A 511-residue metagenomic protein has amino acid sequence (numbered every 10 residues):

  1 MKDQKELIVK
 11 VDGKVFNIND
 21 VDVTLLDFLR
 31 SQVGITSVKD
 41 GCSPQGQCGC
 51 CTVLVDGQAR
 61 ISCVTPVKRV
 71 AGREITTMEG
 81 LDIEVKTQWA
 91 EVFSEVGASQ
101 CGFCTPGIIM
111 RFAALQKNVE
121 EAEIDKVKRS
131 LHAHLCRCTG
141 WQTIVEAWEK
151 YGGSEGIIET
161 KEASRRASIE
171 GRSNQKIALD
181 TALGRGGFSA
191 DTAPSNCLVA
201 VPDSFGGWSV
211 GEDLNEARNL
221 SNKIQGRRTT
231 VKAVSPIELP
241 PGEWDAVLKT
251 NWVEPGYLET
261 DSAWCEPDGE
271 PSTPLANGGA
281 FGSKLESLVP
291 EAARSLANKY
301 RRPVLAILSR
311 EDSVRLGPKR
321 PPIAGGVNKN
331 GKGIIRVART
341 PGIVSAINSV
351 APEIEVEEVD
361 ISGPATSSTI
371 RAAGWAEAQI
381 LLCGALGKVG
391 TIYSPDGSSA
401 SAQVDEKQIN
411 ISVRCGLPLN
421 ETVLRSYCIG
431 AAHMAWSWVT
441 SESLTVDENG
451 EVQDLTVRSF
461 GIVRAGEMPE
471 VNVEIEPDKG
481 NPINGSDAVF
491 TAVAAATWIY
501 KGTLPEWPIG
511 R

Functional and structural regions predicted by a protein language model:
M1-A163, Q225-T229: Signature of N-terminal electron-transfer/Fe-S-associated modules in redox systems
K2-D20, I35-S37, S43, S99-G102 (+1 more regions): Cofactor-binding beta-sheet edge motifs in enzyme active sites
